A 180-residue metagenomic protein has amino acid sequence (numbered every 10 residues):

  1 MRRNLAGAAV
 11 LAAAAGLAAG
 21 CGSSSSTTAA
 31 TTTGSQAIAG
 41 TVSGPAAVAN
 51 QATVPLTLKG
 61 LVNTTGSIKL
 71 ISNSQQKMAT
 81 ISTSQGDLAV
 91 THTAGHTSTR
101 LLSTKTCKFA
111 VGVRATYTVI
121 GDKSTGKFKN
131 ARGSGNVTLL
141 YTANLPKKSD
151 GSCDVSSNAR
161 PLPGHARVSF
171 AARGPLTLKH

Functional and structural regions predicted by a protein language model:
M1-A8: Bacterial N-terminal signal peptides that target proteins for export
A12-A13: Repetitive helical segments and hydrophobic/amphipathic motifs
L17-G20: C-terminal motif of bacterial Sec signal peptides marking the signal peptidase cleavage site
G22-A30: Bacterial lipoprotein signal-peptidase II cleavage site
A30-H180: Beta-strand-enriched cores of mature, soluble protein domains
